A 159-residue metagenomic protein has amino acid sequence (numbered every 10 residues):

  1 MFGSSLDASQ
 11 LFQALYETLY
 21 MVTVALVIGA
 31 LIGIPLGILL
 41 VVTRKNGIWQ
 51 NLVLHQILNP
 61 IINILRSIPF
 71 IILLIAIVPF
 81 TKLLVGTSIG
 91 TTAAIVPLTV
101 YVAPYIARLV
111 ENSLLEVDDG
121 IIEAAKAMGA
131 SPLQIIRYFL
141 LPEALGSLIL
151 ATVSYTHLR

Functional and structural regions predicted by a protein language model:
M1-A25, N51-Q56: Periplasmic/extracellular loop-to-transmembrane helix junction in inner-membrane transport proteins
L11-V42, T152: Transmembrane alpha-helix signature in integral membrane proteins
F12-Y20, L58-R66, L145, I149 (+1 more regions): Alpha-helical membrane-interface segments at transmembrane helix boundaries
Q13, E17-M21, F70-A103: Loop-to-helix entry region at the N-terminal start of transmembrane alpha-helices in multi-pass membrane transporters
L31-I38, A93-V96, V100-I122, I149 (+1 more regions): Membrane-embedded alpha-helices of multi-pass transport/permease systems
L39-A76, L98, R108-N112, E116: Cytoplasmic-entry segments and transmembrane alpha-helices of multi-pass inner-membrane transporters
M128-G129, P142: Glycine/proline-centered hinge or cleavage motifs at structural transition points of membrane proteins
T156-H157: Conserved small/polar residues in nucleotide/adenosyl-binding loops
